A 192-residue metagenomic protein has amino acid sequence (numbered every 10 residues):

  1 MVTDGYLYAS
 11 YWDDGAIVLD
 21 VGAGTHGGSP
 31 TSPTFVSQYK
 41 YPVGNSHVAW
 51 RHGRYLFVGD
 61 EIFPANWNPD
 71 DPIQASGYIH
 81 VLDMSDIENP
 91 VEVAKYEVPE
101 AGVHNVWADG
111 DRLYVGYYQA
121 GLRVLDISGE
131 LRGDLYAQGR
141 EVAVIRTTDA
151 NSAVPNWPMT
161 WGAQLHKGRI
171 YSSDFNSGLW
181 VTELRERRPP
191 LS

Functional and structural regions predicted by a protein language model:
M1-S192: Feature marking well-ordered beta-strand scaffolds used for ligand recognition
